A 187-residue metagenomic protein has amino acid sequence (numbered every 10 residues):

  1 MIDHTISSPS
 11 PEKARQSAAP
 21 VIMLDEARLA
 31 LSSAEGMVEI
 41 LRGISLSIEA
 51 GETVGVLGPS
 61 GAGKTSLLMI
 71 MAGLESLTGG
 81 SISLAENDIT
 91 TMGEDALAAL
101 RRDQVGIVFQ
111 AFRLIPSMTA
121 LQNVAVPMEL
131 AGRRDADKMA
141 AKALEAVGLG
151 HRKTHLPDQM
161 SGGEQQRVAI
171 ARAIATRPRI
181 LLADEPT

Functional and structural regions predicted by a protein language model:
M1-A30: ABC-family P-loop ATPase nucleotide-binding domain
P20-T187: ABC family nucleotide-binding domain
